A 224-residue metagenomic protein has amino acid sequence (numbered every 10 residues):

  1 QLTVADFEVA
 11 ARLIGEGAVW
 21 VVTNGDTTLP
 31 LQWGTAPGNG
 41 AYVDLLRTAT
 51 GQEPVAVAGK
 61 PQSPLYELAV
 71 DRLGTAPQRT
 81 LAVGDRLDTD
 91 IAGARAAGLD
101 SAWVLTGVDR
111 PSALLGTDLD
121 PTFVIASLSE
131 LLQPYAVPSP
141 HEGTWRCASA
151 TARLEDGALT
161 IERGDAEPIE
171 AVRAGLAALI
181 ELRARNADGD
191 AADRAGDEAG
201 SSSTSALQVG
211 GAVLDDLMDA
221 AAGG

Functional and structural regions predicted by a protein language model:
Q1-G224: Asp-based, Mg2+/Mn2+-dependent phosphohydrolase catalytic module
